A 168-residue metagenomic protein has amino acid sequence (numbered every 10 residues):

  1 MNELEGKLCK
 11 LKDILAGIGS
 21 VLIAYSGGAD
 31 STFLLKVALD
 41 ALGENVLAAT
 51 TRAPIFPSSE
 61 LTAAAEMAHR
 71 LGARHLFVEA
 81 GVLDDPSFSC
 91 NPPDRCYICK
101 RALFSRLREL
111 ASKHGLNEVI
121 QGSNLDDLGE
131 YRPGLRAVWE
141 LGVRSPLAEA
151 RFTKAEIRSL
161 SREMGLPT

Functional and structural regions predicted by a protein language model:
M1-E163: ATP-dependent adenylation/nucleotidyltransferase module used to activate substrates
G165-T168: Short, intrinsically disordered, charge-balanced linker/junction segments flanking boundaries in proteins
